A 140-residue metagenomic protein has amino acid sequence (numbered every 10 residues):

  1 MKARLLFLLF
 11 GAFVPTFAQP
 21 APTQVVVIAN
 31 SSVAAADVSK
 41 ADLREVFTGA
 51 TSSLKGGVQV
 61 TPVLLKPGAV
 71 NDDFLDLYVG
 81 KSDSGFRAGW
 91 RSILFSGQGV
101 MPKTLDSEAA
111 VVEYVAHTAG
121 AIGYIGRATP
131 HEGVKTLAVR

Functional and structural regions predicted by a protein language model:
K2-T16: Bacterial N-terminal signal peptides
Q19-R140: Exported/periplasmic ABC-transporter solute-binding proteins
